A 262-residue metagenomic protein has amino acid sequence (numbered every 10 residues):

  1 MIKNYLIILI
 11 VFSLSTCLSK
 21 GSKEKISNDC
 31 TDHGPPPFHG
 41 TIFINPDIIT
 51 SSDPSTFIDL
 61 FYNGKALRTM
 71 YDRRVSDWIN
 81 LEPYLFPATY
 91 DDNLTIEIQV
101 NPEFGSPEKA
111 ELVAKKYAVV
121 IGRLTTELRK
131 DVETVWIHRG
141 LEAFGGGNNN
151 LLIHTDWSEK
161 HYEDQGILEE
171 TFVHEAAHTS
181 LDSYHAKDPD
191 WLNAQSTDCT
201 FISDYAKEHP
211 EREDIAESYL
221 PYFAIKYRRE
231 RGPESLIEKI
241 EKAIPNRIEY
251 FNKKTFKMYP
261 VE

Functional and structural regions predicted by a protein language model:
M1-N4: Positively charged n-region of N-terminal signal peptides that target proteins for export
S15-T16: C-terminal motif of bacterial Sec signal peptides marking the signal peptidase cleavage site
E24-N28, N45-L152: Auxiliary, metal-adjacent structural segments of Zn-dependent hydrolase domains
G122, T126, A177-D182, P221-I225 (+1 more regions): Sec-exported extracytoplasmic/periplasmic mature domains
F144-N148, S180-A194: A structural motif
H154-T171: Short pre-active-site segment immediately N-terminal to the catalytic Zn-binding motif
G166-H185, A216: Active-site recognition of the HExxH zinc-binding catalytic motif
N193-E262: Metalloprotease/metallohydrolase-associated module, dominated by Zn2+-dependent proteases
